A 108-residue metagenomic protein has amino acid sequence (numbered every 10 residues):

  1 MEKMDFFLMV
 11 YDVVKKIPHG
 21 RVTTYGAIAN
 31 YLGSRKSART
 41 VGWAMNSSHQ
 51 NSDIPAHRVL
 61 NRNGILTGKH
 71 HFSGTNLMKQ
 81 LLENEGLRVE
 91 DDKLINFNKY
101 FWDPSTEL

Functional and structural regions predicted by a protein language model:
M1-L108: Nucleic acid-binding interface residues in structured DNA/RNA-binding domains, emphasizing the DNA-engaging scaffolds
